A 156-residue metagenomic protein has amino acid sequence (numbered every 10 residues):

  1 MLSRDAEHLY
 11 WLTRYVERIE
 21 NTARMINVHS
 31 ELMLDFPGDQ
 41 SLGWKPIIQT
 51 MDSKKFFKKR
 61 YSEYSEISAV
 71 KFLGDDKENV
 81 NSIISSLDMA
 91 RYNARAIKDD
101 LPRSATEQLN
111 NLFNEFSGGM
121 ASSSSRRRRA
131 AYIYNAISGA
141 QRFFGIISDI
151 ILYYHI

Functional and structural regions predicted by a protein language model:
M1-I156: Alpha-helical transmembrane segments and their helix-helix packing motifs
